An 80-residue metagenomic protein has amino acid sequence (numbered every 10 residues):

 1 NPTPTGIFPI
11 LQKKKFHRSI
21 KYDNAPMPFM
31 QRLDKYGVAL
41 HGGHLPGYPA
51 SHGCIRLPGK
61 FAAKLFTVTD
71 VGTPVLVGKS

Functional and structural regions predicted by a protein language model:
P2-I7, Q12-S80: Exported/periplasmic cell-wall-interacting domains
